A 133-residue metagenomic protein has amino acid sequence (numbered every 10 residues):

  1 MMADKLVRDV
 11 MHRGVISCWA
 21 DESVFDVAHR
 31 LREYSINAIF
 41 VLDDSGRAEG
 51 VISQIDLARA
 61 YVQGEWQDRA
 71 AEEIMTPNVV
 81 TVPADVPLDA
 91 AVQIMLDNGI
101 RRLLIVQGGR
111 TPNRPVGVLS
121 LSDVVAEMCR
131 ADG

Functional and structural regions predicted by a protein language model:
M1-G14, S53-I100, G109-G133: Tandem CBS (Bateman) regulatory domains
I16-Q63, A71: Acidic (E/D-rich), amphipathic helical modules within compact regulatory domains
E33-I36, N98-R102: Short, small/polar residue-rich loop motifs at catalytic or cofactor-binding pockets
L42-D43, Q107-R110: Short, acidic, Ser/Thr-enriched surface-loop or helix-capping motifs
